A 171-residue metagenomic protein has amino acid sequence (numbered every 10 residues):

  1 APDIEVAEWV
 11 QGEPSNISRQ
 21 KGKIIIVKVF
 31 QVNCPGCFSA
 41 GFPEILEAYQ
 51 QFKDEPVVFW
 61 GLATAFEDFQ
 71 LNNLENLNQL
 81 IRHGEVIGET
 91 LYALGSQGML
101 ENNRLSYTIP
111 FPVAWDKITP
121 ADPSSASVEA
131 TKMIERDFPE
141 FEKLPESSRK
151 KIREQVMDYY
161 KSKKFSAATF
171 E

Functional and structural regions predicted by a protein language model:
A1, Q20-G22, D54: Extracytoplasmic
A1-E5, D68-N73, A168-F170: Short intrinsically disordered, low-complexity coil segments enriched in acidic
A1-S18, A121, K143-I152: N-terminal "domain-start" segment that seeds a small globular fold
V6, K28-Q31, Q51-D54, H83-G88 (+1 more regions): Glycine-rich loops and low-complexity Gly/Arg-rich segments that provide flexible linkers or classic glycine-based
P14-G41, I45, V58-L62: Short active-site neighborhood of thiol/selenol oxidoreductases, capturing the structured segment around
I17-R19, V27, Q50-F52, S106 (+1 more regions): Generic structural signal for beta-strand residues in well-ordered domains
S39-I109, W115-E129: Structural microenvironment flanking redox-active thiols in thiol-disulfide oxidoreductases
A40, E101-E171: Thiol/disulfide oxidoreductase modules built on the thioredoxin-like
